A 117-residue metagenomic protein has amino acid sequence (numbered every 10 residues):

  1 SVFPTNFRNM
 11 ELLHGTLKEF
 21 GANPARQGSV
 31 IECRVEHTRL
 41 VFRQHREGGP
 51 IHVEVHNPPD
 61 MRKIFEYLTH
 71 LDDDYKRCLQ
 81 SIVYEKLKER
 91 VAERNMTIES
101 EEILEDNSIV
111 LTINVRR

Functional and structural regions predicted by a protein language model:
S1-R117: Interaction-mediating elements
